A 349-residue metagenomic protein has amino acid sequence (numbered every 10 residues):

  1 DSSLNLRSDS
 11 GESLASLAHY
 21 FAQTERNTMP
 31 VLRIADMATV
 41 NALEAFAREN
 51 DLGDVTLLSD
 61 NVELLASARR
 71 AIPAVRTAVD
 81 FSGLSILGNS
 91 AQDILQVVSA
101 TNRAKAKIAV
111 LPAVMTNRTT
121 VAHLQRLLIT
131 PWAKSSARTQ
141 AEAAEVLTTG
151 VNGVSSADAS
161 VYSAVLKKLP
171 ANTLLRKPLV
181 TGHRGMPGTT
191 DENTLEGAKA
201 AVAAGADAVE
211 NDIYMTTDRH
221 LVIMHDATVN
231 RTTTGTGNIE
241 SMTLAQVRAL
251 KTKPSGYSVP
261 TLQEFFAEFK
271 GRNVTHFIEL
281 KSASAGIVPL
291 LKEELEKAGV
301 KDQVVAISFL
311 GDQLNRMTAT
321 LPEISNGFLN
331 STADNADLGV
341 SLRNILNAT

Functional and structural regions predicted by a protein language model:
D1-T349: Phosphate-group recognition and catalysis centered on beta-loop-alpha active-site segments
